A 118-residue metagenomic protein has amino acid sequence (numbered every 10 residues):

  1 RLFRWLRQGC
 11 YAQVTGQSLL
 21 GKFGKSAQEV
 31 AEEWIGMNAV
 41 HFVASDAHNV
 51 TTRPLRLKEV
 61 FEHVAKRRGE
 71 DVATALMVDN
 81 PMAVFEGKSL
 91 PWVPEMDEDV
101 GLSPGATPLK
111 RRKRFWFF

Functional and structural regions predicted by a protein language model:
R1-M37: Domain-core and long-helix interface of multi-subunit machines
Q8, N38-A39, G69-V72: A short helix-to-beta-strand connector/capping loop
T15-G21, A47-V50, D79: Active-site beta-loop-alpha junctions enriched in small/polar residues
G21-F23, T51-L55, F85-E86, V93: Short active-site-adjacent structural elements
A27, R56-L57, M77: N-terminal alpha-helical segment
I35, R56, A73: Short acidic-hydrophobic sequence patches enriched in Asp/Glu that either
A39-L55: Short acidic/histidine-rich active-site segments
E62-F118: Mid-to-C-terminal alpha-helical segments outside catalytic/metal-binding sites
